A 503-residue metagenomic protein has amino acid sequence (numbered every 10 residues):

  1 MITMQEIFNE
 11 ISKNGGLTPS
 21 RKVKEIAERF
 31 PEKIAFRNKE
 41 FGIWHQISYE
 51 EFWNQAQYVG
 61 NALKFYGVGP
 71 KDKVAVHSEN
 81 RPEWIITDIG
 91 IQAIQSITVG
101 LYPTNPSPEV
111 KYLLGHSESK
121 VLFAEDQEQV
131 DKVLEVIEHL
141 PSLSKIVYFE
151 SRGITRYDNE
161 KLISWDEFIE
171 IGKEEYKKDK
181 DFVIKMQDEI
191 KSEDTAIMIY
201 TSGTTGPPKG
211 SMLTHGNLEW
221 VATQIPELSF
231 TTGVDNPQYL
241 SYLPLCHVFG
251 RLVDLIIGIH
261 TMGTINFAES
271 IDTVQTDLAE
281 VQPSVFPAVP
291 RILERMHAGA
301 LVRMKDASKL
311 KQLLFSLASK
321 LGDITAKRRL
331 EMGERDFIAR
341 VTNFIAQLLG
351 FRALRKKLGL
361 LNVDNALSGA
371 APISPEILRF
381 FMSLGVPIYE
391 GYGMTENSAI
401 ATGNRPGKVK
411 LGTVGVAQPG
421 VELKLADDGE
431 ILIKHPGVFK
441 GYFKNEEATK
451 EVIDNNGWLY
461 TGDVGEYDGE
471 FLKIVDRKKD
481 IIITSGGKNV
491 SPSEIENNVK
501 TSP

Functional and structural regions predicted by a protein language model:
P31-I34, L162-D166, K173-Y200, P207 (+1 more regions): Conserved pre-ATP/AMP-binding loop-to-beta segment of ANL
E32-I89, P106-K111, S164-E167, L213-G216: Conserved AMP-binding/adenylate-forming core of the ANL superfamily
Q46-E50, A196-A222: Conserved AMP-binding A3 loop
Q57, K73, E79-S107, G115-V121 (+4 more regions): A short helix-loop-beta submotif of the ANL/AMP-binding
Y66, A93-I171: Structural core segment of the AMP-binding/adenylate-forming
N105-E138, V221-L240, I271-V285, K357 (+1 more regions): Conserved ATP-dependent adenylate/AMP-binding module captured primarily in the ANL superfamily
E219-S241, L245-F351, N362: Conserved AMP-binding/adenylation subdomain of ANL enzymes
A417-T484: Conserved ATP-binding/catalytic segment of the ANL
